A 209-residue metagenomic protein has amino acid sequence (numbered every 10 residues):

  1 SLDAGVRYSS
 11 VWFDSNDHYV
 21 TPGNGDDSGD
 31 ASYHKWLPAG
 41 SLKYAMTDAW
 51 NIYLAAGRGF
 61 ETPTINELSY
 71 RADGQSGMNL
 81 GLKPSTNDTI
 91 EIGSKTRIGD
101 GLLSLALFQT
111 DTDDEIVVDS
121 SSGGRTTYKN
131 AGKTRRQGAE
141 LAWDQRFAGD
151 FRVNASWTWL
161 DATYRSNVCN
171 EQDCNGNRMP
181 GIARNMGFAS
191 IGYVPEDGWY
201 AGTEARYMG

Functional and structural regions predicted by a protein language model:
S1-T47: Signature of Gram-negative outer-membrane beta-barrel scaffolds
L2, A49-I52, D100-L103, G149-V153 (+1 more regions): Repeated loop/turn-to-beta-strand initiation elements of outer-membrane beta-barrel proteins
S9-S15, A49, G59-P63, Y70 (+5 more regions): Structural signature of outer-membrane beta-barrel domains
S10-V11, L107-D111, K129-G209: Gram-negative outer-membrane beta-barrel transporters
D14-G23, I65-D73, M78, E115-G123 (+2 more regions): Outer-membrane beta-barrel translocator domains and adjoining extracellular loop/strand segments of Gram-negative
S28-Y33, L37, S41, N51 (+3 more regions): Outer-membrane beta-barrel signature, preferentially recognizing the C-terminal barrel domain of Gram-negative
A45, F60, V194: Residue-level signal for short amphipathic helical patches enriched in basic/charged and nearby hydrophobic residues
